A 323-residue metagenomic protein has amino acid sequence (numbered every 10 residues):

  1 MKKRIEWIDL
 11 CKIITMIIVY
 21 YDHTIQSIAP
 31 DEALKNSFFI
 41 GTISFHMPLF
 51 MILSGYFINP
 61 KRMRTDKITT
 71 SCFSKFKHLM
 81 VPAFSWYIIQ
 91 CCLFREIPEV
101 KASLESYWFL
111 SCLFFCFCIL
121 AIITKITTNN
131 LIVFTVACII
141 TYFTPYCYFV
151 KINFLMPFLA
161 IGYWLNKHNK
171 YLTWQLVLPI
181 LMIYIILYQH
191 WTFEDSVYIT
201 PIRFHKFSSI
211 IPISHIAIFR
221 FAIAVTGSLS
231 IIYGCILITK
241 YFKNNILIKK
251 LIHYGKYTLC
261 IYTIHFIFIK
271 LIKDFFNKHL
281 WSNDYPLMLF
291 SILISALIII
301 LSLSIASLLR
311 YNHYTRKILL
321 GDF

Functional and structural regions predicted by a protein language model:
M1-F323: Alpha-helical transmembrane segments and their immediate juxtamembrane cytosolic regions
